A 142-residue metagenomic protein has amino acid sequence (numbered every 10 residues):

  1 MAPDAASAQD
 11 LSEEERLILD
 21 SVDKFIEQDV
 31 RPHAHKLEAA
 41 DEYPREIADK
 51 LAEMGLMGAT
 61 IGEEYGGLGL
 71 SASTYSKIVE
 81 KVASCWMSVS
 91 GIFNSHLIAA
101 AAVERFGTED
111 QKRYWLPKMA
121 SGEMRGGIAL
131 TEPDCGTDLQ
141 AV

Functional and structural regions predicted by a protein language model:
M1-L17: Intrinsic disorder at enzyme termini
D10, L17, S21, S73 (+1 more regions): An amphipathic alpha-helix/helix-turn recognition signal
E13-D29, H33-A34: Mature N-terminal segment immediately following signal peptide/propeptide cleavage in secreted/periplasmic
R31-V142: Glycine-rich flavin
